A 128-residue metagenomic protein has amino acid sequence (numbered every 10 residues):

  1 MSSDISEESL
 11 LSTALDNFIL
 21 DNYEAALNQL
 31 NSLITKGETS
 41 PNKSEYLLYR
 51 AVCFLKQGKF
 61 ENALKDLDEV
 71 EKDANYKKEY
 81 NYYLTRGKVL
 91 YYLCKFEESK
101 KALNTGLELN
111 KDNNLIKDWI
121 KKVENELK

Functional and structural regions predicted by a protein language model:
M1-K128: Alpha-helical tetratricopeptide repeat
